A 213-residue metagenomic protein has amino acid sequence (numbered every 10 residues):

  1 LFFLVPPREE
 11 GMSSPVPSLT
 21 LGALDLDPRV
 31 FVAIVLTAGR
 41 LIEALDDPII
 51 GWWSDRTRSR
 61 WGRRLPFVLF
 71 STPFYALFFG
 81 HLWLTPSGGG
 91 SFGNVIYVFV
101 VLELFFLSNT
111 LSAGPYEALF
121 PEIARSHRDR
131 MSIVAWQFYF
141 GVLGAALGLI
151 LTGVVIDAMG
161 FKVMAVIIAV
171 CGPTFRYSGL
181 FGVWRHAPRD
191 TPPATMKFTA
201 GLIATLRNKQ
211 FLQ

Functional and structural regions predicted by a protein language model:
L1-Q213: Membrane-embedded alpha-helical bundles of multi-pass transporters/translocases, especially carrier/permease families
